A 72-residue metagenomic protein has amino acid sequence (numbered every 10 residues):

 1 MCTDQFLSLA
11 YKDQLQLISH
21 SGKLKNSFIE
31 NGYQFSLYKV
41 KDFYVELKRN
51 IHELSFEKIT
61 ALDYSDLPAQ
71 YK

Functional and structural regions predicted by a protein language model:
M1-K72: Polybasic/polar functional segments that serve as interface/processing modules
